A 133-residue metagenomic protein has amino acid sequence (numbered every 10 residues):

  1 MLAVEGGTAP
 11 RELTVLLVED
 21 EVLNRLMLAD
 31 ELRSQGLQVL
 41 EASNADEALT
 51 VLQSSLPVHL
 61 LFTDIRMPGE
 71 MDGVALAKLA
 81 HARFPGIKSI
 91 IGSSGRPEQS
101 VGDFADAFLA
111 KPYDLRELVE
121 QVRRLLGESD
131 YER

Functional and structural regions predicted by a protein language model:
M1-L16, V22, G86, A110 (+1 more regions): Non-catalytic signal-transmission and effector/linker regions of two-component phosphorelay proteins
L26-S34: Charged docking surfaces used in two-component/phosphorelay signaling
E41-L60: Acidic, metal-coordinating helix/loop segments flanking the phosphotransfer/catalytic sites of two-component signaling
N44, M71-L76: Acidic catalytic/metal-coordinating carboxylates
D64-I65: Active-site residues of response regulator receiver
V74-G86: Short amphipathic alpha-helix used as the core "switch/output" element in two-component signaling
L79, V101-A110: As written
G92-S93: Hydrophobic/aromatic residues positioned on beta-strands within the core alpha/beta folds
